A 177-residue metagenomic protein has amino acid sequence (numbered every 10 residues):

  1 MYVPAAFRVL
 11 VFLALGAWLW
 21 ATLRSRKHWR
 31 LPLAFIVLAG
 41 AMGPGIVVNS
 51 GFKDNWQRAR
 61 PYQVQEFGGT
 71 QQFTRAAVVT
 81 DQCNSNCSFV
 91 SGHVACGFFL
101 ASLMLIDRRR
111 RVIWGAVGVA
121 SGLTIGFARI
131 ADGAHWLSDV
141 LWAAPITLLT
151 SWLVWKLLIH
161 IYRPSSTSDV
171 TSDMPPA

Functional and structural regions predicted by a protein language model:
M1-N86, F98-D107, V112-G126: Hydrophobic alpha-helical bundle signature of multipass membrane enzymes
F73-A177: Membrane-embedded catalytic cores of phosphoryl/pyrophosphoryl-handling enzymes
